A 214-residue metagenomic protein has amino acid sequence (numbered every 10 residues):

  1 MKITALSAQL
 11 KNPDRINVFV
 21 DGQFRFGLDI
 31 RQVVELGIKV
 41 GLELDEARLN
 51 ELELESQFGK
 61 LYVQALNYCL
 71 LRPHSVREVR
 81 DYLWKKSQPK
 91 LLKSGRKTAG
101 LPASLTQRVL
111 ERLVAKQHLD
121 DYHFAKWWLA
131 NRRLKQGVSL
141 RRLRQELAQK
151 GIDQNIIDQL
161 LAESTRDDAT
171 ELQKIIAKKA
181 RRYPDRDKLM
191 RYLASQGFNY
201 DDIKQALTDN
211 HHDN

Functional and structural regions predicted by a protein language model:
M1-N214: An alpha-helical, amphipathic repeat domain used for nucleic-acid recognition, typified by the mTERF helical solenoid
